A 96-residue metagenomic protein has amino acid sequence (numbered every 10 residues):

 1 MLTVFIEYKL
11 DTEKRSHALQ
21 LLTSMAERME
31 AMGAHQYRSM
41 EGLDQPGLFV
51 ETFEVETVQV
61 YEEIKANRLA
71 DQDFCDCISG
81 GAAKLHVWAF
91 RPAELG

Functional and structural regions predicted by a protein language model:
L2, M32-V50, D73-G96: Glycine-rich beta-strand-turn "strand-cap" elements at beta-sheet edges
L2-K9, R38-A66: Short, well-ordered beta-strand segments in beta-rich or mixed alpha/beta enzyme and ligand-binding folds
E7, M25-A26, F49, A89: A generic structural signal for ordered secondary structure
D11, S24, A34, Y61-I64 (+1 more regions): General helical secondary-structure elements
K14-S16, V58-Y61, L95: Residue-level signal for secondary-structure boundary sites
K14-Y37, L69, D73: Short amphipathic alpha-helical segments
A66-L69, S79: A generic structural signal for secondary-structure junctions that act as hinges or helix/strand caps at the edges
